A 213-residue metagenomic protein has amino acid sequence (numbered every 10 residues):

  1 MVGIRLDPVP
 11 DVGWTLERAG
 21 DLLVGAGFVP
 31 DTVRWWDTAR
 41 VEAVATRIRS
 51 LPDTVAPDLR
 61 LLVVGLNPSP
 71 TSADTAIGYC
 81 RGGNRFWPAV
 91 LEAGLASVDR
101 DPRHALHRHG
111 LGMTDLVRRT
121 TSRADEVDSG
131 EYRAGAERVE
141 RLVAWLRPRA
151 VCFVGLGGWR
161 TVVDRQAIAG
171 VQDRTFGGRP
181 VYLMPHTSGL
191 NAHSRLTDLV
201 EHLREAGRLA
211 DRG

Functional and structural regions predicted by a protein language model:
M1-V2: An N-terminal amphipathic alpha-helical segment
L6-V9, L66, F153-G158: Short, well-ordered beta-to-alpha junction loops that form the rim of enzyme active sites and present histidine/acidic
D7, V12-E17, G25-D53, P57 (+4 more regions): C-terminal capping/extension of enzyme domains
T54-L66: Short, hydrophobic/glycine-enriched beta-strand segments
L59, R147-R149, R179: A short helix->loop->beta-strand "cap" motif at the edges of active sites that frequently abuts
P70-D74: Short N-terminal binding/cap micro-motifs at the start of the first secondary-structure element
T75-E131: Short, surface-exposed acidic-centric catalytic microdomains
L111-R165: Internal catalytic-core helix/loop-beta-alpha segment that presents or stabilizes conserved functional determinants
